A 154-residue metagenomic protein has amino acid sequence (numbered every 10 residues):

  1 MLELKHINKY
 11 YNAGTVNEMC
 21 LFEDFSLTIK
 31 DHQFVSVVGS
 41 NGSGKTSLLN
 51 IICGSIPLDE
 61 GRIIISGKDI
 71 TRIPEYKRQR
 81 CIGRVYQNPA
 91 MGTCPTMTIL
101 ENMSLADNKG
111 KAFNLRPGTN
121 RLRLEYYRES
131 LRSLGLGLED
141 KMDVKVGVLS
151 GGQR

Functional and structural regions predicted by a protein language model:
M1, Y10-D24, P74: A short, flexible loop at the N-terminus of ABC-type nucleotide-binding domains that lies
L27-I29, K77: Conserved hydrophobic segment flanking the Walker A/P-loop of ABC-type ATPase nucleotide-binding domains
V38-S40: The feature captures the beta-strand-to-loop junction immediately N-terminal to the Walker
C53: Helix-to-loop junction immediately C-terminal to a conserved catalytic motif
G61-D69: Conserved ABC transporter NBD signature motif
D69-G83, F113-N120: ABC ATPase NBD coupling module
N88, T96-A112: Q-loop/switch helix immediately C-terminal to the Walker
S130-V148: Conserved ABC nucleotide-binding domain
